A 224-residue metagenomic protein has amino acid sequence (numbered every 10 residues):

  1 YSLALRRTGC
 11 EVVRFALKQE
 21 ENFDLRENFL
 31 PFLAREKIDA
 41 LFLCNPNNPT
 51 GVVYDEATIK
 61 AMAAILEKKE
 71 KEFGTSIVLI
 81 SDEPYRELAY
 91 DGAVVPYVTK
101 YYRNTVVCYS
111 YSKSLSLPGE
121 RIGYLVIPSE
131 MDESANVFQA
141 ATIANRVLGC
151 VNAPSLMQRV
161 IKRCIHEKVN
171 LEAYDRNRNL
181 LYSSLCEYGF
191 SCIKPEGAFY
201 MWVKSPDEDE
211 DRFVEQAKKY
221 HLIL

Functional and structural regions predicted by a protein language model:
Y1-L224: PLP-dependent class I/II
